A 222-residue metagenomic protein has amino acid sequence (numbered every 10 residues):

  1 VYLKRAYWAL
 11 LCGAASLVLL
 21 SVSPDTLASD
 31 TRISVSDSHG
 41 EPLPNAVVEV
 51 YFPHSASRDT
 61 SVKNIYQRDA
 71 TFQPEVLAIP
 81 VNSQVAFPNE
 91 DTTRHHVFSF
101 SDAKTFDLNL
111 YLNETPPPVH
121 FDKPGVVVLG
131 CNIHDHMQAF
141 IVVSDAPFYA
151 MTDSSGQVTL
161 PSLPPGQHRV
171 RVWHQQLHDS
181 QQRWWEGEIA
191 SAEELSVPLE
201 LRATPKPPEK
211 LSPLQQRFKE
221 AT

Functional and structural regions predicted by a protein language model:
S29-L43, I79, E90, K123 (+1 more regions): Primarily secretory-pathway and cell-envelope proteins
T31-D37, V48, F87, G156-V158: A short, amphipathic beta-strand motif
H39-T60, T92, D135-A139, P165-G166 (+2 more regions): Short, ordered, surface-exposed loop/turn motifs in non-cytosolic proteins
V48, V76, S83-N89, G166-Q176: A short, solvent-exposed beta-strand micro-motif common in secreted/extracellular proteins
E49-N64, F100-T105, V143-Y149, H174-Q176: Short amphipathic beta-strand segments in non-cytosolic proteins
D59-T71, L77-A78, L110, Y149-S155: Short, acidic Ser/Thr/Gly-rich low-complexity loop/linker segments typical of extracellular and cell-surface proteins
D107-L108, L112, S144-M151, Q175-S196: Structured interaction patches on ligand/partner-binding surfaces of diverse proteins
P116-P118, S155-S162: Short, surface-exposed beta-strand/beta-hairpin micro-motifs centered on an aromatic residue
